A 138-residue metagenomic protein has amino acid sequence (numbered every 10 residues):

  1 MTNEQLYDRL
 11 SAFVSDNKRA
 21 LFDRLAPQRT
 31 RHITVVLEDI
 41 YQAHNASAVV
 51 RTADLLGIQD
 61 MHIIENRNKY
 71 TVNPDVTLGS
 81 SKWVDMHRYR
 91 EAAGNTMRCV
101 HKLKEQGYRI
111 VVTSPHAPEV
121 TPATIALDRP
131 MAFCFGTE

Functional and structural regions predicted by a protein language model:
M1-E138: Post-transcriptional modification and biogenesis factors for structured RNAs of the translation apparatus
